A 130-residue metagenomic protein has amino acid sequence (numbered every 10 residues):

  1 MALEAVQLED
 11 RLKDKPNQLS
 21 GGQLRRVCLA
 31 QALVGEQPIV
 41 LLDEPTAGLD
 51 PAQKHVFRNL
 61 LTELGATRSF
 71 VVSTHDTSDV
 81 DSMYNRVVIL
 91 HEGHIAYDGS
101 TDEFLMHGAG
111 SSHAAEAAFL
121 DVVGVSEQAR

Functional and structural regions predicted by a protein language model:
M1-R11: Conserved ABC ATPase "signature" region
K15-L19: Conserved ABC ATPase signature
L29: Hydrophobic anchor residue at the start of the ABC signature
V40-D43: Catalytic Walker B motif of ABC-type/P-loop ATPase nucleotide-binding domains
K54-A66: Helical segment within the ABC ATPase nucleotide-binding domain
D98-G99: ABC ATPase "signature
